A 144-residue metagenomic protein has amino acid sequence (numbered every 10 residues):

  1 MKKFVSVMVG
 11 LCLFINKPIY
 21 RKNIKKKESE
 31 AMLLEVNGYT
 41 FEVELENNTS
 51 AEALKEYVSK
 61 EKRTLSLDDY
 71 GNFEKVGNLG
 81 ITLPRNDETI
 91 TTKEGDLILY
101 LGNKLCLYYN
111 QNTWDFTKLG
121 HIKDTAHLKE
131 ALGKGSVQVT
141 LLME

Functional and structural regions predicted by a protein language model:
M1-I19: Sec-dependent N-terminal signal peptides of Gram-positive bacterial secreted proteins and lipoproteins
G10-L11, K27-S29: Generic secretory/membrane-interface signal
K17-P18, Y39, V58, G102: Phosphate-binding glycine-rich loops and adjacent basic patches that engage nucleotide phosphates, nucleic-acid
S29-N72: N-terminal secretory signal peptides
V58-S59, R63-E144: Glycine-rich active-site loops that engage anionic ligands at enzyme catalytic sites
